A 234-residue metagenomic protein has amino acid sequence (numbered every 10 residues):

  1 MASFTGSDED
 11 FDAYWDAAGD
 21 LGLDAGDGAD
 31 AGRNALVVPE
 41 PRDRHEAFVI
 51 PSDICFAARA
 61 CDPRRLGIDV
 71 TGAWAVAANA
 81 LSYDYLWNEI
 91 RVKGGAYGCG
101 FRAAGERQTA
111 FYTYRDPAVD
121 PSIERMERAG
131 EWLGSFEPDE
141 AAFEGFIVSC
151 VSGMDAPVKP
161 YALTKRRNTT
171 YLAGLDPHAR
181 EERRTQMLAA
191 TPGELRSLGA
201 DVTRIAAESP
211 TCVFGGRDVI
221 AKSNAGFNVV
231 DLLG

Functional and structural regions predicted by a protein language model:
M1-T5, F56-A77, Y85-P192, A207-G215: M16 family metallopeptidases and their MPP-like homologs
T5-G6, D10-R91, D231-G234: His/Glu-based metal-binding/catalytic segments typifying zinc-dependent metallopeptidases
D10, P41-R44, S52, D139 (+3 more regions): A general marker of short, structured functional hotspots
Y14-L21, E124-A129, G226-F227: Short amphipathic alpha-helices in soluble, non-transmembrane regions that often serve as interface/regulatory elements
D20, R128-S135, S197, D201: A generic structural signal for well-ordered alpha-helical segments enriched in polar/charged residues
F48-P51, A103, V202-T203: Replace "in large, NTP-powered and nucleic-acid-processing enzymes" with "in large, NTP-powered factors and other
A189-G234: In a subset of proteins, long, contiguous C-terminal domains/tails are tracked
